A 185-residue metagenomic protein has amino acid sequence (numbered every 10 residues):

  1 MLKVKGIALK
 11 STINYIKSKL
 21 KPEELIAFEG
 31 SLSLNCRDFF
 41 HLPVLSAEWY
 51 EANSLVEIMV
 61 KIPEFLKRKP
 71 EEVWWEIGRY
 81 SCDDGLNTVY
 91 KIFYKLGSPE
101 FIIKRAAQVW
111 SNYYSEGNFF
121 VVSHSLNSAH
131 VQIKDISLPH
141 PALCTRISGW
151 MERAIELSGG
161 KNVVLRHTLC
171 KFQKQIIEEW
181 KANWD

Functional and structural regions predicted by a protein language model:
M1-R68: N-terminal leader/assembly segments
L2-I7, I13-I16, S125, Q132-D135 (+2 more regions): Non-catalytic regulatory/interaction regions at protein termini and inter-domain linkers
S46-R146, V163, L169: Amphipathic interaction/junction segments at domain boundaries or subunit interfaces
T145-G159: Short, non-transmembrane amphipathic alpha-helical segments
L165-W184: Beta-rich nucleic-acid/ligand-interaction surfaces
